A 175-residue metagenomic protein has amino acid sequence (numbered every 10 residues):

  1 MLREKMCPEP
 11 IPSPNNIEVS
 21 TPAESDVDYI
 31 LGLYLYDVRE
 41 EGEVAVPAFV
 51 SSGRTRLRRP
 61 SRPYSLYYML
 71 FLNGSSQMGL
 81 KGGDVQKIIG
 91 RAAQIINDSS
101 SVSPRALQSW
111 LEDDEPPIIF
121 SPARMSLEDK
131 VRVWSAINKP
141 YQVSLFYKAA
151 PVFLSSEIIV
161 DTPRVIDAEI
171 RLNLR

Functional and structural regions predicted by a protein language model:
M1-E9, G53-D113, V152-R175: Charged, amphipathic alpha-helical segments and their flanking helix caps
M1-V50, S109-D113: Small/polar-rich, solvent-exposed N-terminal microdomains that initiate assembly or binding
S20-A23, G53-R58, K130-I137: Catalytic micro-motifs at enzyme active sites that drive phosphoryl/nucleotidyl and oxygen chemistry
A23, R58, P117, S121 (+1 more regions): Short alpha-helical interface elements
S25-V27, P60-Y64, K139-Y141: Solvent-exposed loop and beta-edge segments used for protein-protein assembly and interaction
L31, Y64-Y68, V143-L145: Hydrophobic residues positioned within well-ordered beta-strands of beta-sheet architectures
L35-D37, L72, A149-P151: Flexible glycine-/small-residue-rich
I96-L154: Acidic-leaning, charged glycine-interspersed low-complexity segments
